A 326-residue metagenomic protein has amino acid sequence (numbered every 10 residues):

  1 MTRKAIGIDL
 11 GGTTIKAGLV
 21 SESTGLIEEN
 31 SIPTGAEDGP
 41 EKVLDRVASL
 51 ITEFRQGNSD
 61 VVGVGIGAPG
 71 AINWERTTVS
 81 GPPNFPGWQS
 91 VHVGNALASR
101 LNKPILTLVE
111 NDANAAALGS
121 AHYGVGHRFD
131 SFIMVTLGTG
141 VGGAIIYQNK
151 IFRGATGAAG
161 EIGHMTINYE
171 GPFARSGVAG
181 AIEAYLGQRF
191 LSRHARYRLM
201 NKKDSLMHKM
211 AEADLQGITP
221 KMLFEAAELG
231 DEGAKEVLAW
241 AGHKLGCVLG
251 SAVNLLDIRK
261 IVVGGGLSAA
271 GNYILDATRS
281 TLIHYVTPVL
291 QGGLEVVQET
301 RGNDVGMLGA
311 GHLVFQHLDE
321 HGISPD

Functional and structural regions predicted by a protein language model:
M1-G63, I72-T78, L97-I105, G119-D130 (+2 more regions): ATP-binding/phosphotransfer module of carbohydrate and carboxylate kinases, centering on a glycine-rich
I8-T13, T136-G140, A158: A short acidic Gly-Thr/Ser loop motif
I15-L19, V141-I146: Short beta-strand scaffold segments in enzyme catalytic cores
T34-G35, G87, A159-E161, I167: A short acidic/small-residue loop/turn micro-motif
T77-S90: A charged helix-plus-loop insertion that forms the helical arch/lid used to bind and gate nucleic-acid substrates
L106-N111: General beta-strand structural signal in soluble alpha/beta enzymes
A116-H122, G143-I145, H164-M165: Adenylate-forming
